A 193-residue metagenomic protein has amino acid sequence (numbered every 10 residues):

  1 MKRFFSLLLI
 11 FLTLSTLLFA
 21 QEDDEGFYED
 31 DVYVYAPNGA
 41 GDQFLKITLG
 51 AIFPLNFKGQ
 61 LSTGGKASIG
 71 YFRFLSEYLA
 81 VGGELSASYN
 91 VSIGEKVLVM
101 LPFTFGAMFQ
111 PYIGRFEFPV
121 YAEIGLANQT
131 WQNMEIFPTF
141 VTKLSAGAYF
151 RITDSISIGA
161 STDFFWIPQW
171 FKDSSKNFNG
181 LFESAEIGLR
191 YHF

Functional and structural regions predicted by a protein language model:
F4-L14: Sec-dependent N-terminal signal peptides
L14-A20: C-terminal segment of classical bacterial N-terminal signal peptides
A20-L75, G188-F193: Short glycine/proline- and aromatic-enriched beta-strand/turn motifs that initiate or cap beta-hairpins
G50-K58, S88-G94, L126-N133, W166-D173: Sequence/structural signature of outer-membrane beta-barrel proteins
G65-K143, F150-I156, G188-F193: Gram-negative (and chloroplast) outer-membrane scaffold detector with strong preference for beta-barrel transmembrane
T162-D163: Internal, hydrophobic beta-strand segments that form the core of beta-sheet-rich folds
S184-E186: Solenoidal tandem-repeat scaffolds enriched in leucines and small polar residues
